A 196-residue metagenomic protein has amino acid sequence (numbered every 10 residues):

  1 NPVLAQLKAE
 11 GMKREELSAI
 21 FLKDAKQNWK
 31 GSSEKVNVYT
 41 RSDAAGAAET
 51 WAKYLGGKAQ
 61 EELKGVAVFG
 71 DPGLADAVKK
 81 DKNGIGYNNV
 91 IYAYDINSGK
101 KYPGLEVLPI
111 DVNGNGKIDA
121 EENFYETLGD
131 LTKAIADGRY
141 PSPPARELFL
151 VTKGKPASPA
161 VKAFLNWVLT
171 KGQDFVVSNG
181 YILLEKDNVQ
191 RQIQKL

Functional and structural regions predicted by a protein language model:
N1-L196: Exported/periplasmic ABC-transporter solute-binding proteins
